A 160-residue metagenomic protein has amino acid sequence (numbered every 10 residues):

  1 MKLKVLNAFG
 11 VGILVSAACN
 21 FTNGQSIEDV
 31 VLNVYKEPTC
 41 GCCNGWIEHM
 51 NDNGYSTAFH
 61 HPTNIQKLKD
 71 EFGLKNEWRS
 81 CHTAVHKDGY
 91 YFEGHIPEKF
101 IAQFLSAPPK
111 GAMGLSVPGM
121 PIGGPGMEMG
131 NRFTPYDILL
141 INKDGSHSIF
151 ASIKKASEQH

Functional and structural regions predicted by a protein language model:
M1-F9: Bacterial N-terminal signal peptides that target proteins for export
A8-A17: Bacterial N-terminal signal peptides
V15, K36-T39, E77: Secretory pathway export signals and precursors
A17-S26: Bacterial Sec-dependent signal peptides at the C-terminal "C-region" and cleavage site
I27-I47, N53: Local sequence-structure signature of Cys/Sec-based thiol-disulfide redox active-site neighborhoods
Y35-E37, H60-P62, H95, P118-M120: Active-site-proximal beta-strand/loop segments in catalytic clefts of secreted hydrolases
N44-G89, G94: N-terminal, post-signal-peptide region of Sec/Tat-exported proteins
E71, E77-H160: Thiol/selenol-based redox catalytic cores and closely related redox-interacting motifs
